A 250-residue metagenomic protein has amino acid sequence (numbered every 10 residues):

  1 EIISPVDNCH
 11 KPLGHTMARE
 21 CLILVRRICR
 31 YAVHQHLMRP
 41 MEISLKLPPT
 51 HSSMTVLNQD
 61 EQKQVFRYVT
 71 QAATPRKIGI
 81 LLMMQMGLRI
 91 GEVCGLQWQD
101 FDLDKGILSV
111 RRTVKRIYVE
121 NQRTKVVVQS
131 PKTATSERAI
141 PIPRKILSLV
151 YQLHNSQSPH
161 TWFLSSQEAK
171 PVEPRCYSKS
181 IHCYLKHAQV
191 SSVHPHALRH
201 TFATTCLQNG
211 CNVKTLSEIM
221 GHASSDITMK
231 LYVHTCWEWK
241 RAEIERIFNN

Functional and structural regions predicted by a protein language model:
E1-V33, L37, H51, K170-C176 (+1 more regions): N-terminal core-binding DNA-recognition domain of tyrosine site-specific recombinases/integrases
P12-H15, R19, H34, M38-L96 (+2 more regions): Basic, Lys/Arg- and aromatic-enriched nucleic-acid-binding interface segment
H15, R67-R76, M86, I140 (+4 more regions): Short, basic (Lys/Arg/His-rich) helix/loop patches that form interaction surfaces in the mid-to-C-terminal regions
R26-C29, V33, K77, C236 (+1 more regions): C-terminal flanking helix
A32-M41, R112-E120, Q152-H160: Proline-centered turn/helix-capping motifs that create local helix->coil transitions or kinks
P49, V56, V114, M220-E245: Catalytic-site neighborhood detector that most strongly recognizes the C-terminal catalytic loop/helix of tyrosine
Q59, G95-Q152: Conserved tyrosine-mediated DNA breakage-rejoining catalytic core shared by Y-recombinases
Y68, V119-V126, K230, H234-N250: DNA/chromatin major-groove-contacting recognition/catalytic segments
